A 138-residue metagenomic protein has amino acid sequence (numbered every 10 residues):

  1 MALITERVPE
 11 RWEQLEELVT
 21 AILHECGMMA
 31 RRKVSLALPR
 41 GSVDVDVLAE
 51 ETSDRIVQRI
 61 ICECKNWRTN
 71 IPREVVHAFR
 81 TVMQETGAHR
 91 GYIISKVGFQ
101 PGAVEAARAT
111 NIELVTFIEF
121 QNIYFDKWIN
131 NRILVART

Functional and structural regions predicted by a protein language model:
M1-T138: Mixed-charge (Asp/Glu-Lys/Arg
